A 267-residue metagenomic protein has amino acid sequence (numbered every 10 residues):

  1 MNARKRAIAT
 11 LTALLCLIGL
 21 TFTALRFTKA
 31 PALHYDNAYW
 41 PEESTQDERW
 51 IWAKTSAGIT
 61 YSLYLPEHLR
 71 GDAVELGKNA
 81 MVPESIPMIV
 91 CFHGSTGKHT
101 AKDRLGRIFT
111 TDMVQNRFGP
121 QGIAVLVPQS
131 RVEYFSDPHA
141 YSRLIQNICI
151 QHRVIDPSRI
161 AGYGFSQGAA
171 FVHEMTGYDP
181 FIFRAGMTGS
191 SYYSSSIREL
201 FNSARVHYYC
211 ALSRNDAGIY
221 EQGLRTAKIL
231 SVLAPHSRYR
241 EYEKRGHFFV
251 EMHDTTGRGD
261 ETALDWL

Functional and structural regions predicted by a protein language model:
A9-T10, L14-M88, Y163, K228 (+1 more regions): A domain-start/cap signature at the N-terminus of enzymes
H68, A80-E84, F135-S166: Gly/Ser-rich "nucleophile elbow"/oxyanion-hole loop immediately N-terminal to the catalytic nucleophile in hydrolases
M88, F92-R143: Active-site machinery of serine-nucleophile hydrolases
S95, S130, Q167, S213-A217 (+1 more regions): Acidic beta-to-alpha connecting loop that harbors the catalytic carboxylate
D103-N116, L144, S190-F201, L224-R225: Alpha-helical scaffolding within the catalytic cores of extracellular/periplasmic polymer-degrading hydrolases
S158-N202: Primarily recognizes the serine-hydrolase "nucleophile elbow" in alpha/beta-hydrolase and SGNH/GDSL folds
Y209-A211, Y220-A227, S231-L267: C-terminal catalytic histidine-bearing segment of alpha/beta-hydrolase fold enzymes
